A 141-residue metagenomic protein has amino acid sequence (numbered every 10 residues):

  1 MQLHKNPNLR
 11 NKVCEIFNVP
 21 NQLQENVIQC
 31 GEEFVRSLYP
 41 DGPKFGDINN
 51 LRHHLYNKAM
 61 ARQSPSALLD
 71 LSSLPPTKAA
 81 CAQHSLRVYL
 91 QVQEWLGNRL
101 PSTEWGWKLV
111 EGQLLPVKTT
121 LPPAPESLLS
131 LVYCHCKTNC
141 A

Functional and structural regions predicted by a protein language model:
M1-A141: Non-catalytic nucleic-acid-binding/docking modules located in mid-to-C-terminal regions of nucleic-acid enzymes
